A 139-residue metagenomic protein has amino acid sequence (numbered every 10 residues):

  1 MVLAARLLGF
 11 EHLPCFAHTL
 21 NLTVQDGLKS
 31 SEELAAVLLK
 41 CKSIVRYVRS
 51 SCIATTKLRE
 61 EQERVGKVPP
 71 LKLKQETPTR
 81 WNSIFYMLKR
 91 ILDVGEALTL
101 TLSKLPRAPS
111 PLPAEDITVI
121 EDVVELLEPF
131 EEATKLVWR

Functional and structural regions predicted by a protein language model:
M1-R139: A eukaryotic "domain-edge + linker/cap" signature
